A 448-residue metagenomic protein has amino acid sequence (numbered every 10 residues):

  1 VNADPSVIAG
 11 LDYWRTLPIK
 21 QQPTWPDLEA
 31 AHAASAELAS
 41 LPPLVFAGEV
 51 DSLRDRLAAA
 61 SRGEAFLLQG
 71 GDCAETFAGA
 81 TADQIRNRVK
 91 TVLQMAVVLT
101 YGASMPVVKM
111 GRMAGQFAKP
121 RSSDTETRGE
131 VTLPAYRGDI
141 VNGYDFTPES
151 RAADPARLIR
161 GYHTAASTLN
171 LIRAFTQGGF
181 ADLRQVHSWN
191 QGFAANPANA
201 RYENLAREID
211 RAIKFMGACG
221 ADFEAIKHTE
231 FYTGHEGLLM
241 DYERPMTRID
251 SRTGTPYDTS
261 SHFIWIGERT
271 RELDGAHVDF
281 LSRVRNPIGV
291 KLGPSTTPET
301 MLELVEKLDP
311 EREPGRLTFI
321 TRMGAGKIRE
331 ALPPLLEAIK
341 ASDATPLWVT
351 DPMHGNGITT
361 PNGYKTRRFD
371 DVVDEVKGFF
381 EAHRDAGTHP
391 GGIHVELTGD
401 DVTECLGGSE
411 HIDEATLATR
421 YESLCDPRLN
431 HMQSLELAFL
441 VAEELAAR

Functional and structural regions predicted by a protein language model:
V1-L41, G407-R448: N-terminal charge/polar-biased segments
V1-N142: Long, contiguous, compositionally biased segments that the model treats as domain-scale units
S52-R54, D274-H277, L304, P333-L335: Glycine-rich, charged/polar anion/phosphate-binding loops that engage phosphate groups from diverse ligands
F66-D72, S282-V284, E313-G315, H354-T359: Short acidic (Asp/Glu) and glycine-rich catalytic loops that position anionic groups and cofactors
G71, G111, G293, M353 (+1 more regions): Anionic group-transfer/hydrolysis microenvironments
E75, A80-G324, R367, G392-H394 (+1 more regions): Active-site-facing alpha/beta catalytic cores
M301-L304, P310, R316-W348, H354-S409: Non-transmembrane, aqueous-exposed alpha-helical and coiled segments at domain scale
